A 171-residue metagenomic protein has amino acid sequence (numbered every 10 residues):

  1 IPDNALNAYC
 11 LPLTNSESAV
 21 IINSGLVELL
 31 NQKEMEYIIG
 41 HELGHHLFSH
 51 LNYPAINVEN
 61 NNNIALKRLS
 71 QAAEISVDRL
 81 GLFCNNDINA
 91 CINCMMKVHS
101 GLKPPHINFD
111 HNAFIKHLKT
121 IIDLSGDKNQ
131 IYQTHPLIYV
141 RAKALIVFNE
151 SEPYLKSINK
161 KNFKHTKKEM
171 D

Functional and structural regions predicted by a protein language model:
I1-I39, L43, F48: Peri-catalytic and regulatory segments of divalent metal-dependent proteins
E17, L29-E34, I38, R68-I75 (+2 more regions): Charged, alpha-helix-enriched surfaces in structured cytosolic catalytic cores of large nucleotide-utilizing machines
N23, A65, N129: Conserved short-loop catalytic and cofactor-binding motifs
L26, R68, G81-L82: Short helix-to-loop capping/linker segments positioned immediately adjacent to catalytic or ligand/cofactor-binding
H46-L47, L51, R141-L145: Generic hydrophobic alpha-helical membrane-span motif
F48-E74: Post-HEXXH active-site segment of zinc metalloproteases
R79, F83, D87-N89, C94-D171: Cytosolic-facing loops and C-terminal tails of multi-pass membrane proteins
